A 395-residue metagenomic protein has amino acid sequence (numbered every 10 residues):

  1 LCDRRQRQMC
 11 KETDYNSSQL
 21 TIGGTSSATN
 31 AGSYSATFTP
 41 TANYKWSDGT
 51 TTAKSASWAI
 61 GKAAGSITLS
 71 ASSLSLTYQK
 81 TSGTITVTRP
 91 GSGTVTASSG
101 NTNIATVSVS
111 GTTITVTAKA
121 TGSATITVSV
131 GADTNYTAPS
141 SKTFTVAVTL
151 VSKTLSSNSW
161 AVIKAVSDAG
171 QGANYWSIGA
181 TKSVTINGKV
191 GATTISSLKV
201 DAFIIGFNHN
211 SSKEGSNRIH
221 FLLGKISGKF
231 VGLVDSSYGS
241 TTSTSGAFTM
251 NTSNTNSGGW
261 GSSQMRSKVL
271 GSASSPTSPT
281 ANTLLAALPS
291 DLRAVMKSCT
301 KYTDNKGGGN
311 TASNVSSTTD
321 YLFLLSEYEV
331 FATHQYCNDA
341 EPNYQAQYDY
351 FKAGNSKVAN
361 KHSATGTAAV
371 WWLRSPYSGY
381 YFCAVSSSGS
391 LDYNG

Functional and structural regions predicted by a protein language model:
L1-T13: Single conserved hydrophobic/aromatic residue that forms the stacking wall/gate of nucleotide- or nucleobase-binding
Y15-T21, G91-S108: Short, solvent-exposed loop/linker segments at beta-strand-coil boundaries, enriched for Pro/Gly and Ser/Thr
Y15-W46, K54-W58, S108-T125: Serine/threonine-rich, repeat-prone extracellular segments and beta-strand-based repeat modules of secreted/surface
T41-G49, G131-T137: Short, solvent-exposed loop/turn segments at the edges of extracellular beta-sandwich modules
A59-I67, A147-S152: Extracellular interdomain linker/stem segments of modular secreted and single-pass surface proteins
A64-S72, T106: Proline-enriched interdomain boundary motifs that mark the N-terminal boundary and often initiate the first structured
G122-T134: A short beta-strand micro-motif common to beta-rich folds, especially ectodomain repeats
V151-G395: Collagenous Gly-X-Y triple-helix signature in extracellular proteins
